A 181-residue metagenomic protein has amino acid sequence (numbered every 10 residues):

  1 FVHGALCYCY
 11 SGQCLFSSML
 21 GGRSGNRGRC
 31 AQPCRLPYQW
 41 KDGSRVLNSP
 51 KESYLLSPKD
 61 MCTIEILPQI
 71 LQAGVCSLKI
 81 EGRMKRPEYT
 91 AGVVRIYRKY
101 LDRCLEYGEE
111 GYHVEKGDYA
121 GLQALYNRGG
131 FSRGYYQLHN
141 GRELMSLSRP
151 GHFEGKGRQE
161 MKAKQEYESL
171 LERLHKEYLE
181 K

Functional and structural regions predicted by a protein language model:
F1-K181: Surface-exposed amphipathic alpha-helical tracts and adjacent flexible/coil segments at the periphery of soluble enzymes
